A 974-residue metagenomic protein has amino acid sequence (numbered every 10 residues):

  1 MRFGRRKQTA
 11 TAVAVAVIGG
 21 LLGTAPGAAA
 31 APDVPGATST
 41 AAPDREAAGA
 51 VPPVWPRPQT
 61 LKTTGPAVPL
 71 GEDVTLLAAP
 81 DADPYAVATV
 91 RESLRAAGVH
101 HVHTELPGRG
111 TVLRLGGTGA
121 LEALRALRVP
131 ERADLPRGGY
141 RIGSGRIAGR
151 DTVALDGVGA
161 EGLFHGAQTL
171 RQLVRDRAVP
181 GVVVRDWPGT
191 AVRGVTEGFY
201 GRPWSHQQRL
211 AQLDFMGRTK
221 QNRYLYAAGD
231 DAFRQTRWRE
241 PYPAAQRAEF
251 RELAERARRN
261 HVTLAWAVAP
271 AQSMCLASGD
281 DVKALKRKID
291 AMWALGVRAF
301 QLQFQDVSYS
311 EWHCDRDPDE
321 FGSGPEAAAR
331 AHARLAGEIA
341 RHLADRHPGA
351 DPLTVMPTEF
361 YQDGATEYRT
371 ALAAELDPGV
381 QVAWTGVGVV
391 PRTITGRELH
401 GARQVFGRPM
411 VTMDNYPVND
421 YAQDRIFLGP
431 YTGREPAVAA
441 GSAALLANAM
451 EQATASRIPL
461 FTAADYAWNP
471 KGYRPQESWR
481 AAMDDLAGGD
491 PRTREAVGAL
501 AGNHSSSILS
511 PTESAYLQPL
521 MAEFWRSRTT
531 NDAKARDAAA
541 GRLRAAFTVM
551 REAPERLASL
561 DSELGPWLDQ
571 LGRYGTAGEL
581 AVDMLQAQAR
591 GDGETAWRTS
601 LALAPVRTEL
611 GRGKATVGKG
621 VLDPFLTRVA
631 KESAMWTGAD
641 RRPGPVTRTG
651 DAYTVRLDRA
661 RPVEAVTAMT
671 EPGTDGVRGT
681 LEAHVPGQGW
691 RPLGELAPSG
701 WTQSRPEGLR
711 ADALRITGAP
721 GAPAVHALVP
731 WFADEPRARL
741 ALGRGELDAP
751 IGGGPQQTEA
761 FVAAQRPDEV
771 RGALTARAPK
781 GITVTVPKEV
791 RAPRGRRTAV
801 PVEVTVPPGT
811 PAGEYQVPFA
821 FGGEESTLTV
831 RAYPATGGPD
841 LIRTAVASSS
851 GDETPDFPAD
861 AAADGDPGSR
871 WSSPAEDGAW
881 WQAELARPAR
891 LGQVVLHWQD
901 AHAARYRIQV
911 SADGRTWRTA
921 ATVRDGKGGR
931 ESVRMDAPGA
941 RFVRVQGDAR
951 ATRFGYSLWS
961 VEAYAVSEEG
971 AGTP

Functional and structural regions predicted by a protein language model:
R2-T11, V15-G20, A31-A148, V179-V184: Acidic, contiguous N-terminal accessory segments
F3, G20-R45, P834-G837, A951 (+1 more regions): C-terminal region of N-terminal signal peptides and the immediate post-cleavage residues of exported proteins
L135-K288, A294-R298: Feature activates predominantly on carbohydrate-active enzymes
T236, R298, S310-S478: Catalytic-core regions of glycoside hydrolase
P475-G644: C-terminal functional modules
P605-G679, A683-G687, P698, A722-P750 (+7 more regions): Disordered, acidic Ser/Thr/Pro-rich linker "stalks" and the adjacent N-terminal cap of the next globular domain
I716-A722, V945-R953: Short beta-strand-plus-loop segments that form exposed binding edges in beta-rich domains
T805-P811: Short, surface-exposed loop/turn segments at beta-strand-coil junctions that are enriched for proline with nearby
